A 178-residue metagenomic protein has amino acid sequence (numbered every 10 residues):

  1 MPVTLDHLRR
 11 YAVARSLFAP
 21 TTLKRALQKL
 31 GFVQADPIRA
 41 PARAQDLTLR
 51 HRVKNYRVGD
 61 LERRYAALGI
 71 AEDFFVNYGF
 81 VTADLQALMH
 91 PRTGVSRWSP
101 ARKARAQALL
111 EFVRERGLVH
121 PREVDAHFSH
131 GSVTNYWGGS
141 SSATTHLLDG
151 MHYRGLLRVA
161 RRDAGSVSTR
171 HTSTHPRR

Functional and structural regions predicted by a protein language model:
M1-A143, G150-Y153: Phosphate-backbone binding and catalysis cores of DNA-processing enzymes
V81-L88, D163-R178: Short, cationic-aromatic polyanion-contact patches
